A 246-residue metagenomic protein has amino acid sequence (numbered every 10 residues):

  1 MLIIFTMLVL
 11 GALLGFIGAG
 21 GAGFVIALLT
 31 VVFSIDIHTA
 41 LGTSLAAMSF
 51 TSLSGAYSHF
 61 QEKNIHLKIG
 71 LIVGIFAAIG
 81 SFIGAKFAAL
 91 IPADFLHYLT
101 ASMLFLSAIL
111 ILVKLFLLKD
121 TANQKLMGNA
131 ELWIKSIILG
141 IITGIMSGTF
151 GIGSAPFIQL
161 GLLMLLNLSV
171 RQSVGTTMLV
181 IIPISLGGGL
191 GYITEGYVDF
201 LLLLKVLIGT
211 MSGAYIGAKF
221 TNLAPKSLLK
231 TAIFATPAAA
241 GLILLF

Functional and structural regions predicted by a protein language model:
M1-D36, A122-T176, L204: Selected transmembrane alpha-helices and immediately adjacent juxtamembrane segments of polytopic inner-membrane
I4, L8, A12, L45 (+9 more regions): Residue-level signature of the transmembrane alpha-helical core of multi-pass small-molecule transporters
V9, L13, G23, A47-F50 (+6 more regions): Hydrophobic residues within membrane-embedded alpha-helical segments of Major Facilitator Superfamily
A12-G23, L41-S52, F87-A93, I145-A155 (+2 more regions): Hydrophobic alpha-helical transmembrane segments
V31-V32, G74-F82, S107, A130-I142 (+3 more regions): Small-residue-rich segments of transmembrane alpha-helices in multi-pass membrane proteins, especially helix faces
G42-Y98, S102, S185-T236: Selective hydrophobic functional segments
L53-N64, A101-M127, K219, A239-F246: Transmembrane helix exit motif
